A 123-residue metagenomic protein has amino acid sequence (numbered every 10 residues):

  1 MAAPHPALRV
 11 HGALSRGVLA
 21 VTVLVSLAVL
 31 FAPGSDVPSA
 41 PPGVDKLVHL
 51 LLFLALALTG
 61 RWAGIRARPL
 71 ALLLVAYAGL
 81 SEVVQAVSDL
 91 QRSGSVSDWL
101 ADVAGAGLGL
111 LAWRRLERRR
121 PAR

Functional and structural regions predicted by a protein language model:
M1-W99, V103, G107-R123: Bulky hydrophobic segments
